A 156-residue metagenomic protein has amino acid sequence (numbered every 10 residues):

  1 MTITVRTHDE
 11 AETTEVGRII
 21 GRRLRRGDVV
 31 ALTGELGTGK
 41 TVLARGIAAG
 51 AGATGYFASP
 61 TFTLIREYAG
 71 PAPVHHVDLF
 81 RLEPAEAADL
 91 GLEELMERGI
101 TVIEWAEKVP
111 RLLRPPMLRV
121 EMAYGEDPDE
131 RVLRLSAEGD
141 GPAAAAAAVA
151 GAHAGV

Functional and structural regions predicted by a protein language model:
M1-I19: N-terminal pre-Walker A segment at the start of P-loop NTPase domains
I3, A85, E93-V156: Short phosphate-coordinating micro-motif centered on Lys-Gly-acidic
G21-R26: Phosphate-binding P-loop
V30-L32: Hydrophobic anchor at the beta1->P-loop junction of P-loop NTPases
E35: P-loop (Walker A) phosphate-binding loop of NTP-binding proteins
K40: Conserved lysine of the Walker
A58-T61, E67-E107, R111: Conserved nucleotide-sensing/catalytic segment adjacent to the nucleotide-binding pocket in NTP-handling enzymes
